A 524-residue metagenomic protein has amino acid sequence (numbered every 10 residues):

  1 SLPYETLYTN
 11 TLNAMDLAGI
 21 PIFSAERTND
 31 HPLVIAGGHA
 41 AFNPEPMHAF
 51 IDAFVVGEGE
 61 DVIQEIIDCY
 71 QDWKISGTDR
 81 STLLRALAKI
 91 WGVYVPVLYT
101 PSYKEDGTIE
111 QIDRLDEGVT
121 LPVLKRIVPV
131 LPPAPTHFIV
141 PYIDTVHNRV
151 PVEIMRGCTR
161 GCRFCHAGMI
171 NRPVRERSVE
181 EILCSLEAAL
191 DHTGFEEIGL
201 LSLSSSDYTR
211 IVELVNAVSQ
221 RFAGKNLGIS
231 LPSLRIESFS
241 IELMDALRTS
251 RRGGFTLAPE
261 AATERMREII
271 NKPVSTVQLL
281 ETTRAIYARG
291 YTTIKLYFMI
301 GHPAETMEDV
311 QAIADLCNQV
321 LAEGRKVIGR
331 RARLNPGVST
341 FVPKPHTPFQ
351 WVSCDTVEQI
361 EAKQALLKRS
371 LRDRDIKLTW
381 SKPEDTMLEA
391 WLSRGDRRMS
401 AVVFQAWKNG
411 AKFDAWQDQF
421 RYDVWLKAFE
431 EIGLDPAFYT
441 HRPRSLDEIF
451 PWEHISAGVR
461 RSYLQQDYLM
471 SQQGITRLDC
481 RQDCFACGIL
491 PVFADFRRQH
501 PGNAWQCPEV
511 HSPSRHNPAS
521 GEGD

Functional and structural regions predicted by a protein language model:
S1-D113, P348-D396, F404-Q417: Glycine-rich beta-alpha loop elements in corrinoid/cobalamin-binding modules across cobalamin-dependent enzymes
T6, A188-K295, M299-S339, P343: Conserved SAM/AdoMet-binding glycine-rich loop
M15, A49-F54, Y70-D72, M169 (+7 more regions): Short secondary-structure boundary/capping segments
P46, T100-K104, T209-R210, F239-L243 (+5 more regions): Flexible glycine/acidic-rich beta-alpha junction loops that bind and position SAM and/or redox cofactors in anaerobic
P96, S102-P151, G458-M470, H500-N503 (+2 more regions): N-terminal [4Fe-4S]-dependent radical SAM core
I139-H166, L190, L231-P232, T340: N-terminal pre-triad scaffold of radical SAM enzymes
E153-M169, L478-F493: Local cysteine-cluster metal-coordination motifs and their immediate loop/turn environment, predominantly Fe-S cluster
R372-D524: Radical SAM enzyme core and accessory elements
